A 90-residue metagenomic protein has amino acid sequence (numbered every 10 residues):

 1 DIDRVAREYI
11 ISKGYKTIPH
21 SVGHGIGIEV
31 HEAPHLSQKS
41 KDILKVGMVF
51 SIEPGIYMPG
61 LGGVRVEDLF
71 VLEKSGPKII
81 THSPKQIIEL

Functional and structural regions predicted by a protein language model:
D1-I28: Active-site cores enriched in adjacent His and Asp/Glu residues with nearby glycine-rich loops that coordinate divalent
I28-L90: Charged, cofactor-coupling segments
